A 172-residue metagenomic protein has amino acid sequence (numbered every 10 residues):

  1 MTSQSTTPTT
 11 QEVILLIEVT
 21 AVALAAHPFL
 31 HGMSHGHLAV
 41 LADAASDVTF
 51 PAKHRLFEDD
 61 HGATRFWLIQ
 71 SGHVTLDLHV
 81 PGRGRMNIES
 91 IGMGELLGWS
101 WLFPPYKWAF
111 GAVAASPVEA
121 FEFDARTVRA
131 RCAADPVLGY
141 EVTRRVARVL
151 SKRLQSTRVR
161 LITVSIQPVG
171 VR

Functional and structural regions predicted by a protein language model:
M1-R172: Cytosolic regulatory regions built on CNB/CRP/Popeye-like sensor folds
